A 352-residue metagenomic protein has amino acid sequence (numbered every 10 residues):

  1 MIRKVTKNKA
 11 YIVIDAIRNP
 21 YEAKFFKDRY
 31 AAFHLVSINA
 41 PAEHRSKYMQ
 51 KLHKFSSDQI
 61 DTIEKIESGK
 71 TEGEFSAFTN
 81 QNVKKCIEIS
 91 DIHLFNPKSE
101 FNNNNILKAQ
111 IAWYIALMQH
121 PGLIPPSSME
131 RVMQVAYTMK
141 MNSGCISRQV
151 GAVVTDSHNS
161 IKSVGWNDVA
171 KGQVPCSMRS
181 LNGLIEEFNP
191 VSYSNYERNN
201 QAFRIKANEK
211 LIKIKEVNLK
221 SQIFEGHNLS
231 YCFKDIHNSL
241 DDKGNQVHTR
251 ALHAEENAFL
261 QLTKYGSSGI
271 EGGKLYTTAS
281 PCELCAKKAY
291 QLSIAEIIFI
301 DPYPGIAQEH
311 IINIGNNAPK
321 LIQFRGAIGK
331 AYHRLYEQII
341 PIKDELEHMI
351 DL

Functional and structural regions predicted by a protein language model:
M1, F75-T79, K84, P97-L352: Zinc-dependent deaminase catalytic domain
M1-Y11, I17: ATP-dependent small-molecule kinase phosphotransfer cores that center on conserved nucleotide phosphate-binding segments
K7-I12, Y30-L35, Y265-K274: Short beta-strand/loop segments at the ligand-binding rim of alpha/beta enzyme cores
D15-I17, F26-H53: Conserved phosphate-donor/acceptor-positioning beta-strand/loop module used by diverse small-molecule
A16-P20, S280-E283: Short beta->alpha connector loops
K24-R29, L284-K288: A short acidic, amphipathic alpha-helical/loop segment
L35, I92-L94, I297: Short, well-ordered beta-strand core segments
K51-A109: Small-molecule kinase domains that catalyze NTP-dependent phosphoryl transfer to phosphate-bearing small molecules
